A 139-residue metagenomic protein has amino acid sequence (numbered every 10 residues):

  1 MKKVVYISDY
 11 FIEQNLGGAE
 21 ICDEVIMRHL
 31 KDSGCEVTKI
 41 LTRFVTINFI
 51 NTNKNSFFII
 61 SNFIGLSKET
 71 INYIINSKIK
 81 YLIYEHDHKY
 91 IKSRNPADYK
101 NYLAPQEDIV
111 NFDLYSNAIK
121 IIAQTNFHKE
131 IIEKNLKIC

Functional and structural regions predicted by a protein language model:
M1-G65: N-terminal pre-catalytic "stem/leader" segment of glycosyltransferase-like enzymes
S8, N62, H86, T125-F127: Helix N-cap/beta->alpha junction signal
I50-T52, Y73, D113-Y115: Structural alpha-helical scaffold elements that stabilize or flank donor/cofactor-binding regions in carbohydrate
K54-S56, S77-I79, N117-I119: Short, well-ordered alpha-helix to beta-strand connector turns
I60-I79, I83-Y99: An aromatic- and histidine-rich active-site surface loop
L82, N117-N126: A short beta-strand/loop micro-motif in the catalytic core of glycosyltransferases that engages the nucleotide-sugar
N101-I121: Membrane-proximal helix-turn-helix segments that form the acceptor-binding/catalytic region of lipid-linked
K129-C139: Helix-loop-beta element that forms the nucleotide-linked donor phosphate-binding surface in glycosyltransferases
